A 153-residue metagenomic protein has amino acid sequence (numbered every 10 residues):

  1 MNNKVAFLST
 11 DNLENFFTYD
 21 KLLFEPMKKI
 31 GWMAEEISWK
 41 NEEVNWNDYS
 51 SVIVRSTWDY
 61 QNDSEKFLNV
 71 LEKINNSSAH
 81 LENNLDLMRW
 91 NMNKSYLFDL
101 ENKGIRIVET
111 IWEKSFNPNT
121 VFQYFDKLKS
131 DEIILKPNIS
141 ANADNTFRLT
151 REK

Functional and structural regions predicted by a protein language model:
M1-E82, L87, S95, F116-T120: ATP-binding N-terminal substructure of ATP-dependent carboxylate-amine bond-forming enzymes
V5-S9, L71-N76, L85-K153: Active-site nucleotide/adenylate-binding loops and adjacent lid/helix of ATP-dependent enzymes
